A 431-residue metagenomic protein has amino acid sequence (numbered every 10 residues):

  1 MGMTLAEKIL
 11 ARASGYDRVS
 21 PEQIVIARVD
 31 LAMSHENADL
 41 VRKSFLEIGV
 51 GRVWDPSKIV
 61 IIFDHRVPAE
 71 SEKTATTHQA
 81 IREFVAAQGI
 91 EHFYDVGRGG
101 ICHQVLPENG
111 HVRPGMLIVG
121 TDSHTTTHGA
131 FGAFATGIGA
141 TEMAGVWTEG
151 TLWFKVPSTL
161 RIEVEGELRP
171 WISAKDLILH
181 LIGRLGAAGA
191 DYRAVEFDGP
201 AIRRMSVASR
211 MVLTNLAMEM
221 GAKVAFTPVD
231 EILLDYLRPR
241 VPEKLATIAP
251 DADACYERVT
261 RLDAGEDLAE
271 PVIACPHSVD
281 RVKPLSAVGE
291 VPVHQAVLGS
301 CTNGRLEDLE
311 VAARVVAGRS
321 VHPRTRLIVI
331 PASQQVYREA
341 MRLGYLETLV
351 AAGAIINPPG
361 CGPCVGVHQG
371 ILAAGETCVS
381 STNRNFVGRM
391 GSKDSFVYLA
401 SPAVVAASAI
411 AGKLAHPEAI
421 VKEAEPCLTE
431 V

Functional and structural regions predicted by a protein language model:
M1-V431: Fe-S-dependent hydro-lyases/dehydratases of central metabolism
